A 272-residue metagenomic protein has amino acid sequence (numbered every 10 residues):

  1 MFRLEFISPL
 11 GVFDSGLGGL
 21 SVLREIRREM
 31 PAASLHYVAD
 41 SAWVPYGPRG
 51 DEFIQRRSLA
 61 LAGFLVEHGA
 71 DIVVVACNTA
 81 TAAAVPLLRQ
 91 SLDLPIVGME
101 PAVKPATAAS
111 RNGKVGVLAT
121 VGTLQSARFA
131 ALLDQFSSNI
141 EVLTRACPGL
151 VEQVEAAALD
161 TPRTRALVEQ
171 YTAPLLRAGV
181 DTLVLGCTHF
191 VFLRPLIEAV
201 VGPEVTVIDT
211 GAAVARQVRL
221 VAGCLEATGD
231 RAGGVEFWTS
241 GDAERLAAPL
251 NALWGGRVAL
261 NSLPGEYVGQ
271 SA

Functional and structural regions predicted by a protein language model:
M1-A272: Non-catalytic structural scaffold of enzyme domains
